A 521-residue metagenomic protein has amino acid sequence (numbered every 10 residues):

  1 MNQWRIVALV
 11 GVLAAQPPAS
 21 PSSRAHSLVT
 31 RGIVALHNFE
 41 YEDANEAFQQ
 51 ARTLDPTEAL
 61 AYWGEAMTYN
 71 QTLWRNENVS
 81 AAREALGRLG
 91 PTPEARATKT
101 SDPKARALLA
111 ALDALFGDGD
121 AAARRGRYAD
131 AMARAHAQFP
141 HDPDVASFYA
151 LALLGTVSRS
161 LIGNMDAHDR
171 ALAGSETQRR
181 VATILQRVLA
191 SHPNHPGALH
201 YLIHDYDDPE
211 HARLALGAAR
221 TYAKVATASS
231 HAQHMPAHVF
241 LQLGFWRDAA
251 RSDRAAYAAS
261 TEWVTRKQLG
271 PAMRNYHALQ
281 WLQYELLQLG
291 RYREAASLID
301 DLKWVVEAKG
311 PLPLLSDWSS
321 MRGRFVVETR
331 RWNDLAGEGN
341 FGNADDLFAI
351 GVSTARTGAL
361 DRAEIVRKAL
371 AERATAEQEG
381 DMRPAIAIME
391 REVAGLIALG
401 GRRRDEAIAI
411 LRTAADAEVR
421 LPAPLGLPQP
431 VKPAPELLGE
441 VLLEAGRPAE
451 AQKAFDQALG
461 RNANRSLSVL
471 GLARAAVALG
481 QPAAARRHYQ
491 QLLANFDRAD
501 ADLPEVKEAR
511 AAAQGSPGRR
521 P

Functional and structural regions predicted by a protein language model:
V7-A15: Hydrophobic h-region of N-terminal signal peptides that target proteins for export in Gram-negative bacteria
Q16-H141, F148-N194, L199-R213, G217-A228 (+10 more regions): Short coil/linker segments at helix-helix boundaries
A47, Y62-E65, V239-F240, S252 (+5 more regions): TPR/Sel1-like alpha-solenoid repeat signature
A59, A66-E94, L241, R247-A259 (+6 more regions): TPR/TPR-like (Sel1-like) alpha-helical repeat modules
A355-G358, P384-A414, Q429-P448, A458 (+3 more regions): C-terminal substrate/ligand-recognition segments
R486-P521: Terminal, low-structured helical/coil segments at or just beyond the last alpha-helical repeat
